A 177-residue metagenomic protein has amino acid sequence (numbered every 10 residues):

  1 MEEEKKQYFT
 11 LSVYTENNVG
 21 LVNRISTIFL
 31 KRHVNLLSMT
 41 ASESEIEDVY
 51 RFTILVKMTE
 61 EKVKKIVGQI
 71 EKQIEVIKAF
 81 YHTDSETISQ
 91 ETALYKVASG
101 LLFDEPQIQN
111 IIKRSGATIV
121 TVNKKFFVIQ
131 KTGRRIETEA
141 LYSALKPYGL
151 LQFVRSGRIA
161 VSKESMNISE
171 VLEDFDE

Functional and structural regions predicted by a protein language model:
M1-Y50, L55-E177: Long, contiguous binding/interaction regions
